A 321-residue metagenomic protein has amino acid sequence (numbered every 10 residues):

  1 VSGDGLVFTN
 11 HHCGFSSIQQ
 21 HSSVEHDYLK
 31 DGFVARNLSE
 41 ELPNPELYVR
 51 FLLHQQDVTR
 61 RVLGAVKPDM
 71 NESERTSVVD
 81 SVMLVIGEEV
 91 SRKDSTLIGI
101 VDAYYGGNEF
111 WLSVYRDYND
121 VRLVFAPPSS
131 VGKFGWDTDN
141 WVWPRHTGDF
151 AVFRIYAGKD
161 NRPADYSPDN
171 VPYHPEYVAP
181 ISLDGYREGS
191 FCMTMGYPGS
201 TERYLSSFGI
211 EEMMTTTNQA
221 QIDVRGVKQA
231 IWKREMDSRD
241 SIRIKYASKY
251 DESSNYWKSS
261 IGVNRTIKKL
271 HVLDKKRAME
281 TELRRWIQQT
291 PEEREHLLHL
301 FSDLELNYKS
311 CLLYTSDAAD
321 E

Functional and structural regions predicted by a protein language model:
V1-V34, S182-D184: Catalytic histidine site
S2, F8, Y118-D120, G148-F150 (+1 more regions): Extracytoplasmic
Q19-L42, S190, Y197-K245: Catalytic or ion-translocation cores adjacent to nucleophile or general acid/base/metal-coordination motifs in diverse
Q55-V152: Low-complexity, highly charged intrinsically disordered N-terminal segments that act as targeting/localization
P168-Y177: Short, structured beta-strand/loop micro-motifs enriched in basic residues and often containing a Trp
T216-E292: Charged, amphipathic alpha-helical linkers/stalks
Y314-E321: Conserved small/polar residues in nucleotide/adenosyl-binding loops
